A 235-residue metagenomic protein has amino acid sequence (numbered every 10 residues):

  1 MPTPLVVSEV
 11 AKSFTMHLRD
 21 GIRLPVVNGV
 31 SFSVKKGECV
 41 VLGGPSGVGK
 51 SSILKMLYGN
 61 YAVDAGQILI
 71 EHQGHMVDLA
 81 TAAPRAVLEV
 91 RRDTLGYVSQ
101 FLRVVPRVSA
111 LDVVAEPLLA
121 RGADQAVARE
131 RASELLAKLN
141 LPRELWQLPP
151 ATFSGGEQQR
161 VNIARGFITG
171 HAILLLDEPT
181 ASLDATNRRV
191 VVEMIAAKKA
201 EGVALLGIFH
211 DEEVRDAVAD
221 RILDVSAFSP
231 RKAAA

Functional and structural regions predicted by a protein language model:
Y58: Helix-to-loop junction immediately C-terminal to a conserved catalytic motif
M76-G96: ABC ATPase NBD coupling module
F101, V108-L119: Q-loop/switch helix immediately C-terminal to the Walker
A126-E144: Conserved ABC ATPase "signature" region
P149-F153, E157: Conserved ABC ATPase signature
I163: Hydrophobic anchor residue at the start of the ABC signature
G166-F167: ABC ATPase C-loop
L174-D177: Catalytic Walker B motif of ABC-type/P-loop ATPase nucleotide-binding domains
